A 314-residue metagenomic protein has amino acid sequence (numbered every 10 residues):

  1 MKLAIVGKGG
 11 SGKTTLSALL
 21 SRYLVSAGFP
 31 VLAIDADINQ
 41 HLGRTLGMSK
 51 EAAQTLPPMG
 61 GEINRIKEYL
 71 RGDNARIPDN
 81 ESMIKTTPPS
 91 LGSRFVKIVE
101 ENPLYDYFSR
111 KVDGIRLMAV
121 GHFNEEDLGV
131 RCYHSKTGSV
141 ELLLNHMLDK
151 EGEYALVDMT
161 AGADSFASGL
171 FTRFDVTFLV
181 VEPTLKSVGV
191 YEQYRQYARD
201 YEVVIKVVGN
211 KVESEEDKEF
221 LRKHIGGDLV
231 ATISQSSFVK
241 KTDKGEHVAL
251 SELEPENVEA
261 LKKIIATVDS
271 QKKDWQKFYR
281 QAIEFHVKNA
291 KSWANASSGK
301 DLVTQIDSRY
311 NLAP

Functional and structural regions predicted by a protein language model:
K2, P30, I115-L117, Y154-L156: Residue-level preference for the first positions of well-ordered beta-strands
K2-I38: Walker A/P-loop phosphate-binding motif and the immediately C-terminal alpha-helix
K8, A36, V120-H122, M159-T160: Fold-independent oxyanion-binding glycine-rich loops and adjacent beta-strand/coil segments at enzyme active sites
L19, V130-G245, A249-S251: Conserved catalytic-core segment of NTP-binding enzymes
V25-D113: N-terminal phosphate/diphosphate-binding loop that engages ATP/GTP or pyrophosphate donors across diverse enzyme folds
A33, I115-L117, L229-T232: Conserved beta-strand scaffold positions in the cores of enzyme catalytic domains, especially in NTP/NDP-utilizing
L91-R110, L117-A155: Cytosolic-facing regulatory segments adjacent to core modules
D200-P314: C-terminal lobe/tail of nucleotide-utilizing enzymes
